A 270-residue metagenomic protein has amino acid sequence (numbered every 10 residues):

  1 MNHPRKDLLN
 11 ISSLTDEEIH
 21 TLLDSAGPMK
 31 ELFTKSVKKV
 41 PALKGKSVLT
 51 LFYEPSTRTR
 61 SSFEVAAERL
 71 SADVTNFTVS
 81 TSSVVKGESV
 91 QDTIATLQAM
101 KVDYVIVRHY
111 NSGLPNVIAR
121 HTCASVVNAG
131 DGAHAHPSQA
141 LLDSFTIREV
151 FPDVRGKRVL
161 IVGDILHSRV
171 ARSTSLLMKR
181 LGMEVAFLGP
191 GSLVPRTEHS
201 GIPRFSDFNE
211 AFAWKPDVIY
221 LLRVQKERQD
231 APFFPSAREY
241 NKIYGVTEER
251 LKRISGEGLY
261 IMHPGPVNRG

Functional and structural regions predicted by a protein language model:
M1-S61, V65: Positively charged, low-complexity intrinsically disordered leader regions
G27, Y53, Y110, R223-Q225 (+1 more regions): Short glycine-/small-residue-rich Rossmann-like dinucleotide-binding loops
V37-R148, N268-R269: Phosphate/diphosphate ligand-binding glycine-rich loop within oxidoreductases
L43-V48, R155-K157, G258: Phosphate-coordination loops involved in phosphoryl transfer and adenosine-cofactor binding
Y53-V65, R148-L222, E227-R228: Glycine-rich phosphate/diphosphate-binding loop of Rossmann-like nucleotide-binding domains
L70, H121-C123, L181, S200-G201 (+1 more regions): Short, structured coil segments at secondary-structure junctions
E198-G270: Rossmann-like adenosine-cofactor binding region
